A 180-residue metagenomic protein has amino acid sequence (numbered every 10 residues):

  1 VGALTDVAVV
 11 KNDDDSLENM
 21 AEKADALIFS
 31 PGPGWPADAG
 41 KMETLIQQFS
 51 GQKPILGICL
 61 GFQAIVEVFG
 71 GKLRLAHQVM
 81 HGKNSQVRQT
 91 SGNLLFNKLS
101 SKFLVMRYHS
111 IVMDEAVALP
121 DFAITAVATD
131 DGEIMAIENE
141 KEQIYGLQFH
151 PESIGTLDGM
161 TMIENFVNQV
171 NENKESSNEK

Functional and structural regions predicted by a protein language model:
V1-A3: Short, charged N-terminal beta->alpha structural module
D6, D25, P54-L56, L104 (+1 more regions): Structural signature of beta-strand start/N-cap positions in the alpha/beta core of ABC transporter nucleotide-binding
D6-D15: A short beta-strand-loop structural module common to alpha/beta enzyme folds
D15-A24, V117: Short amphipathic alpha-helix with an adjacent loop that forms part of the alpha/beta core around
A24-N97: Cysteine-nucleophile active-site neighborhood
N93-E142: Catalytic beta-strand/loop cores that center a nucleophilic Ser/Cys/Thr and support acyl-enzyme chemistry
K102, G146-L157: Phosphate-binding/catalytic loops
S153-K180: Acyltransferase
